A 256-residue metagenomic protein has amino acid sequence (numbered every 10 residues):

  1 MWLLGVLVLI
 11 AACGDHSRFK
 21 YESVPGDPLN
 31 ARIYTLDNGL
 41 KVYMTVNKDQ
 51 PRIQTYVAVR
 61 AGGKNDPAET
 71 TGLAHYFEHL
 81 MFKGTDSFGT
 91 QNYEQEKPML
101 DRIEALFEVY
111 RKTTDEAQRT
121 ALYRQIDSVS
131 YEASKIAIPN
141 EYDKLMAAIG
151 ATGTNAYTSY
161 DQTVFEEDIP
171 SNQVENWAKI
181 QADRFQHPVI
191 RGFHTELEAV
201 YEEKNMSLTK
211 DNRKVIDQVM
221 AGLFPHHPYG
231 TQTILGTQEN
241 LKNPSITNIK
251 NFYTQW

Functional and structural regions predicted by a protein language model:
W2-A11: Bacterial N-terminal signal peptides
C13-A137, V164-P188, L223, G230 (+2 more regions): His/Glu-rich zincin catalytic helix
T35, V46, I149-S159: Catalytic zinc-binding patch centered on the HExxH motif and its immediate surroundings that defines zinc-dependent
D66, F88-N92, G153-A156, V189-L197 (+1 more regions): Surface-exposed patches in mature extracellular/periplasmic domains of secreted proteins
S134-G150: Alpha-helix-centered segments that form part of catalytic cores
H194-E198, N212, I216, K250-W256: Non-catalytic, conformational "gating/processing" segments within enzyme and secreted inhibitor domains
A199-L223: Short acidic/His-enriched helical or mixed secondary-structure segments at domain edges of catalytic enzymes and some
L241-P244, I249: Alpha-helical scaffold elements lining the catalytic groove of polysaccharide deacetylases
